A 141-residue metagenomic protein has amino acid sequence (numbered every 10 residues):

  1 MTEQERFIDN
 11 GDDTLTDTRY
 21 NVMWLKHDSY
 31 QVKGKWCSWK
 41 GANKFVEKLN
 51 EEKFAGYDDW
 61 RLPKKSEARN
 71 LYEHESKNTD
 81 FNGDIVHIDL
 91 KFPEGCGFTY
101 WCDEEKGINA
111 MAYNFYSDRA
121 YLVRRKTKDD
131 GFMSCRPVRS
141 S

Functional and structural regions predicted by a protein language model:
M1-W60, S134-P137: Extracellular adhesion/carbohydrate-recognition regions
R6, D84-V86, Y121: Residue-level marker of intrinsically disordered, low-complexity segments enriched for small/polar residues
F7-D9, P93-E94, D130: Short solvent-exposed loop/turn micro-motifs enriched in small/polar/acidic residues
D28, E67, E105, R139-S141: Short, flexible loop/turn elements at secondary-structure junctions
V32, K40-G41, T79-D80, S117-D118 (+1 more regions): General N-terminal targeting signals
N43-E47, E51-Y57, K65-F115: An exposed tryptophan-centered "aromatic clamp" motif
Y113-R125: Low-complexity, intrinsically disordered Gly/Pro/Thr-rich segments
R125-S141: Short, structured beta-strand segments at or near domain termini in extracellular proteins/domains
